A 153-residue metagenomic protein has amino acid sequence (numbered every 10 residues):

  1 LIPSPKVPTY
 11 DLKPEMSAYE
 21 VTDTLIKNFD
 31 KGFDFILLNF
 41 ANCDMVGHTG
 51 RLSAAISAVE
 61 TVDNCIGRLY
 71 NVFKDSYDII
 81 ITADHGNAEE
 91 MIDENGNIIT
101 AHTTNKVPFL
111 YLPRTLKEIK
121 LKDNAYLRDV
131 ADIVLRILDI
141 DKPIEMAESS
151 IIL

Functional and structural regions predicted by a protein language model:
L1-L153: Feature captures the catalytic ectodomains and active-site-proximal regions of enzymes that hydrolyze or transfer
